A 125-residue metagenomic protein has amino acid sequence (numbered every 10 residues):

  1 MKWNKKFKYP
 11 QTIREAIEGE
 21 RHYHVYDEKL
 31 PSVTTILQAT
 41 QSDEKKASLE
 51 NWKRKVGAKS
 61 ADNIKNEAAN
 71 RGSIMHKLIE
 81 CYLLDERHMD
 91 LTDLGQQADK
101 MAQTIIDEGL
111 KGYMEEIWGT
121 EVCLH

Functional and structural regions predicted by a protein language model:
M1-I74: Charged, glycine-rich intrinsically disordered N-terminal tails and low-complexity linkers that flank
K2-E15, I64-H125: Catalytic cores of nuclease domains that cleave nucleic-acid phosphodiester backbones
